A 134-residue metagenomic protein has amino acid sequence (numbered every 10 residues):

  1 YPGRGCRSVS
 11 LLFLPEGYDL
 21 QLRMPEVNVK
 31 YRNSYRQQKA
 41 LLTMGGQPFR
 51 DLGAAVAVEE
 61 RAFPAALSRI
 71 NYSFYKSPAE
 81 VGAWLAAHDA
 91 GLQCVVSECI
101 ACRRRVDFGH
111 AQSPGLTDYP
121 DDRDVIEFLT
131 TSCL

Functional and structural regions predicted by a protein language model:
Y1-L134: NAD(P)-dependent aldehyde/semialdehyde dehydrogenase
